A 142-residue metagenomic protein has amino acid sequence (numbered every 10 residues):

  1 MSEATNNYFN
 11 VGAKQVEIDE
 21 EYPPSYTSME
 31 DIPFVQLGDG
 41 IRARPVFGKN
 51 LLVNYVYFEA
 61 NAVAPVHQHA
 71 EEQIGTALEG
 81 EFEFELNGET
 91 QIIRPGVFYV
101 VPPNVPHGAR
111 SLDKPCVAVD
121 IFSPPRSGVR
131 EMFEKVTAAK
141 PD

Functional and structural regions predicted by a protein language model:
M1-N50, E134-D142: A short, N-terminal "cap"/entry segment at the start of jelly-roll beta-barrel domains of the cupin/DSBH fold
L37-G38, N54-Q68: Conserved short histidine dyad/triad with adjacent acidic residue
L52, E81-E83, T90, P106 (+1 more regions): Structural motif
Y57-E59, Q68-F84: Short, conserved beta-strand element in jelly-roll/cupin
E89-P103: Short acidic-glycine-tyrosine-enriched beta hairpin
P103-G128: Ligand-binding loop in jelly-roll beta-barrel domains
